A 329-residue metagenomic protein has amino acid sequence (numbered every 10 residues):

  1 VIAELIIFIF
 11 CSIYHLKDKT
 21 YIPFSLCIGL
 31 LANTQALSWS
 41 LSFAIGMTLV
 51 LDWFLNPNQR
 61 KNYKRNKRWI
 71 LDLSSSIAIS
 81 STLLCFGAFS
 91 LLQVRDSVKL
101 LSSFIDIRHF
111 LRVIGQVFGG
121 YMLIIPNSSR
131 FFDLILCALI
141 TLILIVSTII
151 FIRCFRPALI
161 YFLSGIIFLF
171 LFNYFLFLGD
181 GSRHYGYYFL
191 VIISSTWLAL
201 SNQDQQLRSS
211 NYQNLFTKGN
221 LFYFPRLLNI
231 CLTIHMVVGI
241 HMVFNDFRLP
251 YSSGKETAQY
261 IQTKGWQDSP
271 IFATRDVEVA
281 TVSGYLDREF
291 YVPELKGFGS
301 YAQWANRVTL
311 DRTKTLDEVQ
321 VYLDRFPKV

Functional and structural regions predicted by a protein language model:
I2-F8, L178-N214: Hydrophobic/aromatic-rich transmembrane helices and adjacent perimembrane loops
F8-P23, W53-Q59: Membrane-interface transmembrane helices that cradle and orient dolichyl/undecaprenyl
I22-M47: Membrane-interface alpha helices of multi-pass inner-membrane proteins
L41-I77: Perimembrane helix-loop-helix junctions
L73-S80, T141-I143, I167, D204-H241: Signature aromatic-anchored transmembrane alpha helix within multi-pass, membrane-resident enzymes that catalyze glycan
I135-I160: Hydrophobic, aromatic-rich transmembrane alpha-helices and their immediate juxtamembrane boundary segments
M236-S283, E289-E294: Membrane-embedded, lumen/periplasm-facing catalytic core of multi-pass transferases that use lipid-linked donors
Q262, R288-V329: Luminal/periplasmic acceptor-recognition loop/helix of membrane-associated glycosyltransferases
